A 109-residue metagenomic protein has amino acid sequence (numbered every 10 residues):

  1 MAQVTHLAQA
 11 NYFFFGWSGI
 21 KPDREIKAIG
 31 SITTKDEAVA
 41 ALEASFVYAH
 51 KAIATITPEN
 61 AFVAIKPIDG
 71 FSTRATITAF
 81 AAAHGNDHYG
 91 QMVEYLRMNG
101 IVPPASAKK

Functional and structural regions predicted by a protein language model:
M1-K27, K66-K109: Short, contiguous alpha-helical
T33-K66, T73-Y89: Acidic/histidine-rich alpha-helical segments that form the ligand environment of transition-metal centers
